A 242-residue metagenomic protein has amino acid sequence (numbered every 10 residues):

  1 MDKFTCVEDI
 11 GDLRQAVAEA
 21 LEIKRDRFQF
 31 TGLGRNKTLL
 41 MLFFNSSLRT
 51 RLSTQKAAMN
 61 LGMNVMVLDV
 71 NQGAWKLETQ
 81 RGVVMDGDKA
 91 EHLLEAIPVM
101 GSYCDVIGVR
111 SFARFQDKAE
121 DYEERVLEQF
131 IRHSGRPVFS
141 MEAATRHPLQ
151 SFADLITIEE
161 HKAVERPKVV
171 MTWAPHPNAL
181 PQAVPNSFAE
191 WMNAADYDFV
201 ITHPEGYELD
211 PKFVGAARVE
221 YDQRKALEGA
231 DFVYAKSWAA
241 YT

Functional and structural regions predicted by a protein language model:
M1-L52, K56: Positively charged, low-complexity intrinsically disordered leader regions
K3-I10, F30-G32, N71-A74, D105 (+3 more regions): Generic detector of short, locally flexible boundary/turn motifs and exposed helical patches
V7, A16-D26, L61, A96-Y103 (+6 more regions): Change "in soluble alpha/beta enzymes" to "in soluble alpha/beta proteins
I10-R14, E91-L94, R125, K212 (+1 more regions): Generic alpha-helical secondary structure signal
G11, A144-L149, E208, R224-E228: A short acidic, often aromatic-flanked loop/helix-cap motif at beta-alpha or helix-coil junctions that lines enzyme
G34-M41, S47-E159: Phosphate/diphosphate ligand-binding glycine-rich loop within oxidoreductases
F44-V67, E159-K236, Y241: Glycine-rich phosphate/diphosphate-binding loop of Rossmann-like nucleotide-binding domains
